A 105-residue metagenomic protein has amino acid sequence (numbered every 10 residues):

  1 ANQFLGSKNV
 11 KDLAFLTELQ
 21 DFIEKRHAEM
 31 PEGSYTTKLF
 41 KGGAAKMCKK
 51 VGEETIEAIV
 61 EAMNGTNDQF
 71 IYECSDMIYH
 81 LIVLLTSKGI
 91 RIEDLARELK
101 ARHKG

Functional and structural regions predicted by a protein language model:
A1-C74, I78-G105: Flexible "arm" and connector segments at domain edges
